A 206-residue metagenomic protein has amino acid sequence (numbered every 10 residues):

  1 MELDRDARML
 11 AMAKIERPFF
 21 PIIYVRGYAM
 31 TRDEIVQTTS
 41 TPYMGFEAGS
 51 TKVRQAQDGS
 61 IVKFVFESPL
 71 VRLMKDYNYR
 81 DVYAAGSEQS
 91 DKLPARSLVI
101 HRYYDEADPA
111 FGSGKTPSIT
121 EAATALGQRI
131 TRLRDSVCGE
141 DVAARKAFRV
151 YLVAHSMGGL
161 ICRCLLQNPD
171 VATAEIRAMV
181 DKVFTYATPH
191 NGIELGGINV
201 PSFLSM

Functional and structural regions predicted by a protein language model:
M1-V153, M157-M206: N-terminal non-catalytic accessory region
